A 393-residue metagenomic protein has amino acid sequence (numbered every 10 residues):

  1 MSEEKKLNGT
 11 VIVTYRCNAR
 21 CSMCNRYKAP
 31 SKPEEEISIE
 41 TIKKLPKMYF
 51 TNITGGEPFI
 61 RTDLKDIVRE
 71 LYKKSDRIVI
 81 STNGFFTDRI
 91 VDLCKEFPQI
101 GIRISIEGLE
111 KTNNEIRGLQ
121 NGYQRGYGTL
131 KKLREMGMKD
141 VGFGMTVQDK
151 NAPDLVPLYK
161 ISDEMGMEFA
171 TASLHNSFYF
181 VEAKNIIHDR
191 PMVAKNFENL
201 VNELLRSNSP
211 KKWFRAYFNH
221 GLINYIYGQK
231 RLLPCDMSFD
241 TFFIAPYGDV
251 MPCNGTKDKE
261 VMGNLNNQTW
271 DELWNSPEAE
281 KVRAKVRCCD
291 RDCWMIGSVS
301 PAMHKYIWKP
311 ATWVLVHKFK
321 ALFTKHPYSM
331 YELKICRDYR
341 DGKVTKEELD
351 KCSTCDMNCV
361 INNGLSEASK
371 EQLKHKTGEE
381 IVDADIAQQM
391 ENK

Functional and structural regions predicted by a protein language model:
M1-I100, F178, D341-E347, K351 (+2 more regions): Conserved alpha-helical substructure of the radical SAM core
S2-K5, P252-K393: Flexible mid-to-C-terminal extensions adjoining Fe-S/redox cofactors in radical SAM and related proteins
V13, I90, I104, F143 (+5 more regions): Generic structural signal for small/hydrophobic residues in well-ordered secondary structure, especially within
N18, K65, T87, L109-E110 (+2 more regions): Alpha-helix N-cap/helix-start and coil->helix boundary motif
R20, C24, R61, T112 (+3 more regions): Residues that scaffold the ATP/ADP-binding catalytic core of kinase and kinase-like folds
M23, L64, I90-L93, I116 (+3 more regions): Short aromatic-enriched loop/helix-cap "lid" or pocket-rim segments at secondary-structure transitions that line
E35, E70, K74, I100-E107 (+6 more regions): Radical SAM enzyme [4Fe-4S]-AdoMet core and its adjacent flexible, acidic and glycine-rich loops/tails across
